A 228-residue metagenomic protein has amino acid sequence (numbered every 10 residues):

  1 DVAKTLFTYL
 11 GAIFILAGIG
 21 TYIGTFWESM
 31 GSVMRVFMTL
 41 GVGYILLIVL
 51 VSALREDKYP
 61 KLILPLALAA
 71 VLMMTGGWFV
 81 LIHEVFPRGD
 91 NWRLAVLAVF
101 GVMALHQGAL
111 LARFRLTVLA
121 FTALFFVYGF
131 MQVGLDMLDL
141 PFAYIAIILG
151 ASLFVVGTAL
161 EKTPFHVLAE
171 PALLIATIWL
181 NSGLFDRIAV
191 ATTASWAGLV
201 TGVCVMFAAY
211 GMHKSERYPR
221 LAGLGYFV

Functional and structural regions predicted by a protein language model:
D1-V228: Alpha-helical multi-pass membrane segments and their bilayer interfacial helix-loop junctions
